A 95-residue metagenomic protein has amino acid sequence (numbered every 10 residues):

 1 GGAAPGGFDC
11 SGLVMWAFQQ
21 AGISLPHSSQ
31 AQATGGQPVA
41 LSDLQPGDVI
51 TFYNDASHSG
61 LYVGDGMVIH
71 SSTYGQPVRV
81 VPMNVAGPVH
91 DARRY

Functional and structural regions predicted by a protein language model:
G1-P46: Catalytic cysteine-centered active-site loop
D9, S57-H58: Short loop/turn microsegments at loop-to-beta-strand junctions
I23, H27-S42, S57, V63-Y95: Aromatic- and glycine-rich peptidoglycan recognition patches
V49-T51: Hydrophobic beta-strand signal
